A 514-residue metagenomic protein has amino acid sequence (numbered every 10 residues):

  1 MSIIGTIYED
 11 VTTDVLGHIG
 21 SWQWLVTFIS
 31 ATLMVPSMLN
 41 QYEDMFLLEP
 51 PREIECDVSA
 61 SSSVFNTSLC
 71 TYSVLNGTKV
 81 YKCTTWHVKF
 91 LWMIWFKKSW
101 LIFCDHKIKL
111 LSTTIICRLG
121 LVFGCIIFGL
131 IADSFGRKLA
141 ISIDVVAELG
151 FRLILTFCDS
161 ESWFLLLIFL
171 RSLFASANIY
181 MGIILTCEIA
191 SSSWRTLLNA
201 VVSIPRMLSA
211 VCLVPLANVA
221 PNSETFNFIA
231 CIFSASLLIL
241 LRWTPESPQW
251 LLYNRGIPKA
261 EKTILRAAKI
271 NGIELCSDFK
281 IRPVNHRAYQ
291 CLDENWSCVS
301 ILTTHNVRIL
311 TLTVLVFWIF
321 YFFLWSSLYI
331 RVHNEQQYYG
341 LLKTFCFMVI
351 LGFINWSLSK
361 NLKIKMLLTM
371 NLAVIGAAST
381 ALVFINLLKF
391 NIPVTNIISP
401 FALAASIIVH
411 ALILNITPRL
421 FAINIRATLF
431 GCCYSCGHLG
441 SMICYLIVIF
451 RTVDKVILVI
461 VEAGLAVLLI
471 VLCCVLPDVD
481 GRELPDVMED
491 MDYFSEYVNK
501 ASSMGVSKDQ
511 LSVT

Functional and structural regions predicted by a protein language model:
S2-W24, C70-I108, K269-Y338, Y497-T514: Flexible cytoplasmic loops linking transmembrane helices in multi-pass membrane transporters
L33, S37, G120-L121, A175-Y180 (+3 more regions): Glycine-rich segments within core transmembrane alpha-helices of 12-TM secondary carriers
M38, S172, I330-H333, Q337-A501: C-terminal transmembrane bundle
P50-V80, P221-A288, A463-S502: Central mid-sequence intracellular linker of multi-pass
P51, I131, L216, L358 (+1 more regions): Hydrophobic alpha-helical transmembrane and interfacial-helix anchor sites in secondary transporters
S112-L130, G182, L342-S357: Central cavity-lining transmembrane alpha-helices of secondary-active solute carriers, predominantly the Major
F123-I154: Conserved MFS/SLC helix-loop-helix module at the cytosolic interface between two early adjacent transmembrane helices
G136, F157-S162, A220-P221, I385-K389: Helix-breaking motifs and short loop linkers at transmembrane-helix boundaries and internal kinks in secondary membrane
